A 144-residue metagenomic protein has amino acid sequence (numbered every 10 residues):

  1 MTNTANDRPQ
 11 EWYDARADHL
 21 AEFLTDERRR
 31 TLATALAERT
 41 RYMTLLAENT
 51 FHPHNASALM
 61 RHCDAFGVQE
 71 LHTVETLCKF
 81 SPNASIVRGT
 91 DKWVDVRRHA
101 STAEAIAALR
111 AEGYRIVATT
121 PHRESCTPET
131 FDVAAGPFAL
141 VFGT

Functional and structural regions predicted by a protein language model:
M1-T144: Post-transcriptional modification and biogenesis factors for structured RNAs of the translation apparatus
